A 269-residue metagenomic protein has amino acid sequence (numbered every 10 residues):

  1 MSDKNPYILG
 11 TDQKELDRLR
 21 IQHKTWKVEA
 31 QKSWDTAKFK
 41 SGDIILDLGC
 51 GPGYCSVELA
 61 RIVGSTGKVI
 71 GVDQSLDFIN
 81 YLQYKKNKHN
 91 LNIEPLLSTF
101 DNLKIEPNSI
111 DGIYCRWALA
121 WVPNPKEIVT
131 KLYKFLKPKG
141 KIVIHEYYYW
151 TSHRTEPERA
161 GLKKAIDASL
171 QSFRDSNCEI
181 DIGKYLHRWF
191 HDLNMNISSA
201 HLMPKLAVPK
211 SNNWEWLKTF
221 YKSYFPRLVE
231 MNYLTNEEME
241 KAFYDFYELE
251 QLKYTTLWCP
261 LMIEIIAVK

Functional and structural regions predicted by a protein language model:
M1-L16, R20-I21: N-terminal, positively charged/glycine-rich alpha-helical extensions of SAM-dependent methyltransferases
K24-I44, E58: Conserved alpha-helix/loop element of class I SAM-dependent methyltransferases that forms part of the SAM/SAH-binding
L46-L48, P52-L103: Class I SAM-dependent methyltransferase SAM/SAH-binding core
L103-G112: A short acidic, Gly/Pro-enriched loop at the edge of an enzyme's catalytic core that lines a small-molecule cofactor
D111-P125: A short SAM/SAH-binding and catalytic strip from SAM-dependent methyltransferases
K126-K141: A short glycine-rich, Lys/Arg-flanked "PGG" loop and its adjoining helix->strand segment in the class I
V143-S211: Conserved catalytic/acceptor-binding region of the Class I
D181, S199-K269: Conserved Class I S-adenosyl-L-methionine
